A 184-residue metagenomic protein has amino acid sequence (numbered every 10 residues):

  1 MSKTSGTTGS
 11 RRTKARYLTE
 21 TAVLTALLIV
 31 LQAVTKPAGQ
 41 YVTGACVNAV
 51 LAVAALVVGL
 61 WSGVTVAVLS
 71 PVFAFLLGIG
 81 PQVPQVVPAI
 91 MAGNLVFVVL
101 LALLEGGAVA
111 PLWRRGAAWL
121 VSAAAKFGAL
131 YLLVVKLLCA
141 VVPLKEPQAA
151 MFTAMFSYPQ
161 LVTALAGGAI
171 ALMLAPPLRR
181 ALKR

Functional and structural regions predicted by a protein language model:
M1-R184: Loop-helix junctions at membrane interfaces
